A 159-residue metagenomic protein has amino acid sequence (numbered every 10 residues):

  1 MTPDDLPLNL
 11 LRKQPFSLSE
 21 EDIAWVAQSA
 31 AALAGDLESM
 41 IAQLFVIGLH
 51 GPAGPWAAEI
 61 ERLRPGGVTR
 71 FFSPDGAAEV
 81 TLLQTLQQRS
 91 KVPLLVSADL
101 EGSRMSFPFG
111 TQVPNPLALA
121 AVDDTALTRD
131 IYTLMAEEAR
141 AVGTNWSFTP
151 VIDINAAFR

Functional and structural regions predicted by a protein language model:
M1-R64: Preference for extracellular/luminal or secreted protein segments
H50, W56-R159: Enzymes and membrane/adaptor proteins characterized by extended Gly/Ser/Thr/Asp/Glu-rich, aromatic-dotted
